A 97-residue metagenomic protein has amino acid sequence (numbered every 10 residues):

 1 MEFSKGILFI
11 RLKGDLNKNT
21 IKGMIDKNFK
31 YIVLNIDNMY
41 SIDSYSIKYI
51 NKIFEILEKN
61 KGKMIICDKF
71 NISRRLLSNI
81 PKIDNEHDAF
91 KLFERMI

Functional and structural regions predicted by a protein language model:
M1-Y40, K52-I97: STAS-like cytosolic regulatory interaction modules
